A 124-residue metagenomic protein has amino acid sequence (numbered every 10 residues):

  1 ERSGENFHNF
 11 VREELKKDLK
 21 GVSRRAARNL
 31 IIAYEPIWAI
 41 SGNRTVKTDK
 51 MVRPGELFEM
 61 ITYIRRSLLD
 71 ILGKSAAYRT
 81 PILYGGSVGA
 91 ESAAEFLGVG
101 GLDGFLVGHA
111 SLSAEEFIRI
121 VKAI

Functional and structural regions predicted by a protein language model:
E1-A76: Active-site rim beta-loop-alpha module in soluble metabolic enzymes
R2, N43, S87, G101-R119: Glycine-rich phosphate-binding active-site loops on the catalytic face of alpha/beta enzymes
D18, F96-V99: Generic structural signal for hydrophobic
L30-Y34, Y78-G86, D103-V107: Hydrophobic faces of well-ordered beta-strands that scaffold small-molecule active sites in alpha/beta enzyme cores
A90-E95: Short, acidic/polar
